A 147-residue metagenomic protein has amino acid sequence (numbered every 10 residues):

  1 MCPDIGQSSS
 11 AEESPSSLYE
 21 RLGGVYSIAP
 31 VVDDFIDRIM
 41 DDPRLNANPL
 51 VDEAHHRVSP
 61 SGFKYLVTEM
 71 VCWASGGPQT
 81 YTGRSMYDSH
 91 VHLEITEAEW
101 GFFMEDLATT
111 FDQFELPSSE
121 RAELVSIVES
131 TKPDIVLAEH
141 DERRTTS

Functional and structural regions predicted by a protein language model:
M1-S147: Core of compact, soluble alpha-helical bundle domains
